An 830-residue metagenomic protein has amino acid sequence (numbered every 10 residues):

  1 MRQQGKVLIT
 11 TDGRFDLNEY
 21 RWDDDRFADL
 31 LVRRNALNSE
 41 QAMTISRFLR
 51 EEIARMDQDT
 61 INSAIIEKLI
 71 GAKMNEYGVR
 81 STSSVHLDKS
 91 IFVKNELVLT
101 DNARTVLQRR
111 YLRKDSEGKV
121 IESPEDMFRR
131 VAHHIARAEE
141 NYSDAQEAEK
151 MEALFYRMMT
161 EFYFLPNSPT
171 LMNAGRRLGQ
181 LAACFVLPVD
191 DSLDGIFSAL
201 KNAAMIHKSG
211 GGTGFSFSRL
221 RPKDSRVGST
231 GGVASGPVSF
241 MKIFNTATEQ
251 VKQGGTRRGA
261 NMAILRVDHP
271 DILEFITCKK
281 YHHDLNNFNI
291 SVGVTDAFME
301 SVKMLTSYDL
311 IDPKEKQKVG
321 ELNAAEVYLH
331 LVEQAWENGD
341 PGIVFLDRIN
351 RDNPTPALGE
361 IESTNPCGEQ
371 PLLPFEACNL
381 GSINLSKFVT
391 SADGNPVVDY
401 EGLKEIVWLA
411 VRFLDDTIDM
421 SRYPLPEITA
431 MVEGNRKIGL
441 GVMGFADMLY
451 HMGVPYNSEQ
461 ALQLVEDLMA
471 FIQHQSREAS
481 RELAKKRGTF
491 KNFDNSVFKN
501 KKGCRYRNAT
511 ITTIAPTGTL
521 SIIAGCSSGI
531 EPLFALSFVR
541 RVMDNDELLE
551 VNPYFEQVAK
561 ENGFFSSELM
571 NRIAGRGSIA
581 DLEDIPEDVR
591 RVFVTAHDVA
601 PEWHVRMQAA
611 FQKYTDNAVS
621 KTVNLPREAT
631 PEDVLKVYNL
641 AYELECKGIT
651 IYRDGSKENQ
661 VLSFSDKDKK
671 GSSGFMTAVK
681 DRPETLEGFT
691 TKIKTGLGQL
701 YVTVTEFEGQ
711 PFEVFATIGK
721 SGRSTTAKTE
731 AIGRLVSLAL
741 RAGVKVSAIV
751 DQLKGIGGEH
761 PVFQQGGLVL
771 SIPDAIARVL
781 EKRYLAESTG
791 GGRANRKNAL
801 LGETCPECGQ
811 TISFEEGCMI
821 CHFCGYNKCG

Functional and structural regions predicted by a protein language model:
M1-F27, L31-I135, E139-Y142, Q146-Y156: Core nucleic-acid recognition elements
L8, H134-E140, Y156-Q180, F185-S229 (+10 more regions): Function-dense linear segments that define catalytic or interfacial modules in macromolecule-processing proteins
T44-A54, L112-E152, E315, L385-D419 (+2 more regions): N-terminal leader/propeptide and maturation segments of large enzyme subunits in energy/redox metabolism and hydrolases
S84-E96, K114, L305, D309-A325 (+7 more regions): Catalytic or ion-coupling anion/metal-binding cores of large enzyme and transporter domains
K89-E152, G175, L220, S229-I243 (+5 more regions): Conserved, charged catalytic cores of large soluble enzymes
L200, I406-T429, E433, K437 (+5 more regions): Internal maturation/activation junctions in enzymes
A234-F244, E249-A325, E333, D415-D416 (+4 more regions): Conserved catalytic alpha/beta cores of large enzymes that bind or transform nucleotide phosphates and polynucleotides
E369-P371, L414-D419, T489, K502-C504 (+2 more regions): Catalytic alpha/beta core of large soluble enzyme barrels
